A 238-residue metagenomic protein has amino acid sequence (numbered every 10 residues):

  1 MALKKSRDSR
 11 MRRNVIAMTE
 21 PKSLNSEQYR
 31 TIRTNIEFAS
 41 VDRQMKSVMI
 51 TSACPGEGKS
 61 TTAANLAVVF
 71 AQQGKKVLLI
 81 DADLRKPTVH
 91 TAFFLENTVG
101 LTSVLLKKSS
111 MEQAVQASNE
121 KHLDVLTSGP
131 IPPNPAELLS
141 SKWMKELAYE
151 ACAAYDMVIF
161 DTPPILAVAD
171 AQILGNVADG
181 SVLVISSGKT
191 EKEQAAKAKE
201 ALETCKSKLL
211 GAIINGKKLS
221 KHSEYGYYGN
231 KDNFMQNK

Functional and structural regions predicted by a protein language model:
M1-K238: P-loop NTP-binding module
